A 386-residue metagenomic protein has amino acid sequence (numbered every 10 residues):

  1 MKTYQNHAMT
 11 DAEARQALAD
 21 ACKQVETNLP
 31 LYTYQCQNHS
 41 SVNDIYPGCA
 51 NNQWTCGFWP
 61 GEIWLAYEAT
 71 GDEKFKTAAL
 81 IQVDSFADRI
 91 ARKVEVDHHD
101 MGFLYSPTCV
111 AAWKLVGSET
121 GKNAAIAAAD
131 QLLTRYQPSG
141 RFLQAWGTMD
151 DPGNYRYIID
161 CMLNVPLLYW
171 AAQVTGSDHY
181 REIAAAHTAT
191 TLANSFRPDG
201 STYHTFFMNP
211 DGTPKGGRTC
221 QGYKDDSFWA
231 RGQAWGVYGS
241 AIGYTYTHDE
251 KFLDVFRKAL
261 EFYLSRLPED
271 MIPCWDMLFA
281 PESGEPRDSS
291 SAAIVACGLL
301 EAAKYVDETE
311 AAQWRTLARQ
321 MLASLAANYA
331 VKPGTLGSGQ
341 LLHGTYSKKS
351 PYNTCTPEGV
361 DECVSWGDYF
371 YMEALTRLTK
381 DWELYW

Functional and structural regions predicted by a protein language model:
M1-W386: Glycan-recognition and catalytic cores of secretory/periplasmic carbohydrate-active enzymes
